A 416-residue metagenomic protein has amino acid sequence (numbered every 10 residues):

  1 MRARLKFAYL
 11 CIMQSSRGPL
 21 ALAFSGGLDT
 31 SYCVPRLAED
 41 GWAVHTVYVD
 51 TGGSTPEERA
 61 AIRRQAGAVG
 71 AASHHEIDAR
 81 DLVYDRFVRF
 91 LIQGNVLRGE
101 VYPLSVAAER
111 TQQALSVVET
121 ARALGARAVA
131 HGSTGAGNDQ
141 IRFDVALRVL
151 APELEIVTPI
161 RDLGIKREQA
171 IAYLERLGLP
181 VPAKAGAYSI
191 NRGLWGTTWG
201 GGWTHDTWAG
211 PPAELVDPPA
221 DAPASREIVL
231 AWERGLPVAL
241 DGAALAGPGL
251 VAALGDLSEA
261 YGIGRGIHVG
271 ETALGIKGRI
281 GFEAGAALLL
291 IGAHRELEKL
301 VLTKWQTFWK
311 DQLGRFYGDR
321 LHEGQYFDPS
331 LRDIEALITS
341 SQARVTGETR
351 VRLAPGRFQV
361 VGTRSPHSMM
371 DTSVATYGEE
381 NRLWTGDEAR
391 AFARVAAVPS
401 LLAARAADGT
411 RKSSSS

Functional and structural regions predicted by a protein language model:
R2-R4: Basic polycationic patches enriched in arginine
A8-S416: Nucleotide-activated chemistry modules centered on ATP-dependent adenylation/adenylyltransferase
